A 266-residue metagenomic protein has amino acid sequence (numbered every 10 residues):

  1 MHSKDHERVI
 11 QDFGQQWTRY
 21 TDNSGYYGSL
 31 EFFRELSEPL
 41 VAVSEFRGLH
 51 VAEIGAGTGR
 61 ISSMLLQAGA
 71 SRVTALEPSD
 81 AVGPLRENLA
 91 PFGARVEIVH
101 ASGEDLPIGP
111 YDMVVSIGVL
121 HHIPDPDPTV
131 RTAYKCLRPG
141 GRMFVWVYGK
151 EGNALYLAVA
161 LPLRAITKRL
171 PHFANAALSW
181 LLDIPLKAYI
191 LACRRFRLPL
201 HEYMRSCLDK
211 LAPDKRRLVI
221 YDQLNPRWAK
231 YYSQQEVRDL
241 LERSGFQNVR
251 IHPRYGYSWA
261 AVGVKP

Functional and structural regions predicted by a protein language model:
M1-S29: N-terminal, positively charged/glycine-rich alpha-helical extensions of SAM-dependent methyltransferases
Y27-L49, M64: Conserved alpha-helix/loop element of class I SAM-dependent methyltransferases that forms part of the SAM/SAH-binding
L49-G57: Conserved class I S-adenosyl-L-methionine
T58-E104: Class I SAM-dependent methyltransferase SAM/SAH-binding core
E104-V114: A short acidic, Gly/Pro-enriched loop at the edge of an enzyme's catalytic core that lines a small-molecule cofactor
D127-P139: A short glycine-rich, Lys/Arg-flanked "PGG" loop and its adjoining helix->strand segment in the class I
R142-A176, A192: Conserved class I S-adenosyl-L-methionine
L211-A212, R216-P266: C-terminal lobe and adjacent flexible extensions of AdoMet/dcAdoMet transferase-like proteins
